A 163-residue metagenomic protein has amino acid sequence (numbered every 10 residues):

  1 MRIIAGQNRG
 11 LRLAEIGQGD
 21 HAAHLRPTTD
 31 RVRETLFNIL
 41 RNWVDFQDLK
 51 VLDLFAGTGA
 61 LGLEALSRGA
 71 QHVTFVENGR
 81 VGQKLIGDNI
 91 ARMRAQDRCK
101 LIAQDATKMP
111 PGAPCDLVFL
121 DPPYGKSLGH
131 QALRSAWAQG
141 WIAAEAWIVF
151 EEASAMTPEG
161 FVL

Functional and structural regions predicted by a protein language model:
M1-L163: Class I S-adenosyl-L-methionine-dependent methyltransferase catalytic core
